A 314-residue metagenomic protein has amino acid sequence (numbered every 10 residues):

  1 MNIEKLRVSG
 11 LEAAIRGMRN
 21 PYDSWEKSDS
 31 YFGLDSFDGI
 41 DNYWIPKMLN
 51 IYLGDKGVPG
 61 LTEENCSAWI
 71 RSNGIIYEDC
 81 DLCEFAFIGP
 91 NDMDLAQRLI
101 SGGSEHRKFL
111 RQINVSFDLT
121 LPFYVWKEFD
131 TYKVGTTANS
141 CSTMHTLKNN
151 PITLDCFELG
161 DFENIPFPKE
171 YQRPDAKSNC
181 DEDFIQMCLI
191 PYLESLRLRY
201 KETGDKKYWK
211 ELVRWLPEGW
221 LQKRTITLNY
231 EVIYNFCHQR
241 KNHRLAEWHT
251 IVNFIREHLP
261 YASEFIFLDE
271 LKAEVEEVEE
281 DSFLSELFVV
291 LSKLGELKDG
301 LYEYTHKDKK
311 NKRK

Functional and structural regions predicted by a protein language model:
M1-K314: Family-specific signature for flavin-dependent thymidylate synthase
